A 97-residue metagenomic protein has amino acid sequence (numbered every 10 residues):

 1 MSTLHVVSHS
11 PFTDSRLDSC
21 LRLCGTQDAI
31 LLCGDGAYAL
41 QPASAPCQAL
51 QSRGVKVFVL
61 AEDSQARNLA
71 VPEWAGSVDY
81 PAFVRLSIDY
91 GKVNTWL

Functional and structural regions predicted by a protein language model:
T3-R16, G34-L40: Short, glycine-rich nucleotide/cofactor-binding loops
D14, A43-S44, S77-Y80: Structural motif corresponding to alpha-helix initiation and N-cap regions
D18-C20, A45-P46: A short acidic, amphipathic alpha-helical/loop segment
G25: Short conserved AdoMet
D28-G34, K56-E62: Short internal beta-strands
A37-S52: N-terminal beta-loop-helix "entrance" segment that forms/cooperates in small-molecule cofactor or anionic ligand
Q51, S64-A66: Long, charge-dense
R67-L97: C-terminal structural segments of small proteins and small subunits
